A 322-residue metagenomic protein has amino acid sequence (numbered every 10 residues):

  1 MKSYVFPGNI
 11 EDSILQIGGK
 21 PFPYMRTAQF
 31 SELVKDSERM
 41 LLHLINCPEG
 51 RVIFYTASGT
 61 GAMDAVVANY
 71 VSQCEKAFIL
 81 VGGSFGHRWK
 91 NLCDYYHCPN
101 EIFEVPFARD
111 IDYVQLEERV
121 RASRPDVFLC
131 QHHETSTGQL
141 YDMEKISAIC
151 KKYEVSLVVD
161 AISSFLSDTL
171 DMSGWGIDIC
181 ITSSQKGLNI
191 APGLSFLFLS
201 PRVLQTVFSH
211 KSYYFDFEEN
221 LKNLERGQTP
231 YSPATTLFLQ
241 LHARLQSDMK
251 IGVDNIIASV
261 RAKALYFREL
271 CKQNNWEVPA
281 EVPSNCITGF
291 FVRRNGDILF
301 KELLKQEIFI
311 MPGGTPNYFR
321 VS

Functional and structural regions predicted by a protein language model:
M1-Y24: N-terminal amphipathic/basic leader segments beginning at the initiator methionine
I10, Q185-L265: Active-site C-terminal subdomain of aminotransferase-like
I17-A65, S84, R88, L92: Conserved N-terminal alpha-helix of the aminotransferase class I/II PLP-enzyme fold
D36-I45, L245-V278: Conserved PLP-dependent catalytic core of the aminotransferase class-I/II
V71-H87: Conserved PLP-anchoring active-site segment centered on the Schiff-base-forming lysine
I111-L166: Active-site phosphate-binding strand-loop segment of PLP-dependent enzymes
S173-Q185: Conserved active-site segment immediately N-terminal to the catalytic lysine that forms the internal aldimine
K272-S322: Conserved C-terminal alpha-helix-loop-beta "cap" of PLP-dependent enzymes that closes/shapes the active-site mouth
